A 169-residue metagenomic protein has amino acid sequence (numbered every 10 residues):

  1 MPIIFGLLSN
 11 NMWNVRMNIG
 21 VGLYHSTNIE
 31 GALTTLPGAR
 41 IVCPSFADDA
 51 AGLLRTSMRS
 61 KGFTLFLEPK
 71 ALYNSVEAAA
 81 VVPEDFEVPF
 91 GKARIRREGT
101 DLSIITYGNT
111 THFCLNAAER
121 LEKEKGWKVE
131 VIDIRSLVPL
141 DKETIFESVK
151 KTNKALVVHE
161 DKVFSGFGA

Functional and structural regions predicted by a protein language model:
I3-L7, N11, N18, K70-A169: Thiamine diphosphate
I3-S60: Conserved thiamine diphosphate
G38, F63, G126-K128: A generic structural signal for alpha->beta connector loops
